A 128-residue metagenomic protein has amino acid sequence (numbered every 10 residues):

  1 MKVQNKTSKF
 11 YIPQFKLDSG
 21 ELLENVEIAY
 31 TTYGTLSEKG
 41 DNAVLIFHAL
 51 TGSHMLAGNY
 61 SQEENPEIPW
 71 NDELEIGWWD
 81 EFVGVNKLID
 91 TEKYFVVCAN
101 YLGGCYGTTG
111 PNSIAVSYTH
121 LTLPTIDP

Functional and structural regions predicted by a protein language model:
M1-A43, M55, N59-Y60: Catalytic-loop region of hydrolases
Q14-F15, Y101, P128: Residues that form or immediately flank small-molecule/cofactor binding pockets and catalytic motifs
F15, L50, L123: Hydrophobic pocket-lining residues within nucleotide cofactor-binding pockets
T31, D41-N112: N-terminal cap/lid subdomain of alpha/beta-hydrolase-fold enzymes
A115-Y118: A short alpha->loop->secondary-structure connector
H120, T125-P128: Single conserved hydrophobic/aromatic residue that forms the stacking wall/gate of nucleotide- or nucleobase-binding
